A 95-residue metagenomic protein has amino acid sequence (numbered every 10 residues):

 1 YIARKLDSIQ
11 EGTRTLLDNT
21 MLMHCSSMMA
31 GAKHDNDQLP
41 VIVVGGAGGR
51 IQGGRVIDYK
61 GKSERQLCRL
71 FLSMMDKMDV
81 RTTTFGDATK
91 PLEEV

Functional and structural regions predicted by a protein language model:
Y1-V95: Feature marks hydrolase-like catalytic cores characterized by long aromatic- and Gly/Pro-rich stretches
